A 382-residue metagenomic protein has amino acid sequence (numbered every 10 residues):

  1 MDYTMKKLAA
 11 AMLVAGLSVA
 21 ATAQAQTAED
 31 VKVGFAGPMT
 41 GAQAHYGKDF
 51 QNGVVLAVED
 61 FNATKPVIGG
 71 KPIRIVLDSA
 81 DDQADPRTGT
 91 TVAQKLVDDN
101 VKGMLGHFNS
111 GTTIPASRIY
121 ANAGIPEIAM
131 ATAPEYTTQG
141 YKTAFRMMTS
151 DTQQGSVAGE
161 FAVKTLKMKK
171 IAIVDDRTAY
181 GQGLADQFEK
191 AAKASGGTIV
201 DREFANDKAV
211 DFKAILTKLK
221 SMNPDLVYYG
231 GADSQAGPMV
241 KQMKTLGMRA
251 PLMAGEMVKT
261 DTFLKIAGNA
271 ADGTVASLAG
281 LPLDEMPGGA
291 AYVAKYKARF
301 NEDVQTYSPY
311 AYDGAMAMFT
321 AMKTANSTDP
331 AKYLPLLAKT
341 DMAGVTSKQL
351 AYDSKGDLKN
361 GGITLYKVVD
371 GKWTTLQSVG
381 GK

Functional and structural regions predicted by a protein language model:
M1-D2, V19: Short, low-complexity, intrinsically disordered N-terminal modules that encode targeting/processing signals
D2-M12, A25-K382: Extracytosolic ligand-binding ectodomains
A11-V19: Bacterial N-terminal signal peptides
V19-A25: Sec/Tat signal peptide C-region and signal peptidase I cleavage site
